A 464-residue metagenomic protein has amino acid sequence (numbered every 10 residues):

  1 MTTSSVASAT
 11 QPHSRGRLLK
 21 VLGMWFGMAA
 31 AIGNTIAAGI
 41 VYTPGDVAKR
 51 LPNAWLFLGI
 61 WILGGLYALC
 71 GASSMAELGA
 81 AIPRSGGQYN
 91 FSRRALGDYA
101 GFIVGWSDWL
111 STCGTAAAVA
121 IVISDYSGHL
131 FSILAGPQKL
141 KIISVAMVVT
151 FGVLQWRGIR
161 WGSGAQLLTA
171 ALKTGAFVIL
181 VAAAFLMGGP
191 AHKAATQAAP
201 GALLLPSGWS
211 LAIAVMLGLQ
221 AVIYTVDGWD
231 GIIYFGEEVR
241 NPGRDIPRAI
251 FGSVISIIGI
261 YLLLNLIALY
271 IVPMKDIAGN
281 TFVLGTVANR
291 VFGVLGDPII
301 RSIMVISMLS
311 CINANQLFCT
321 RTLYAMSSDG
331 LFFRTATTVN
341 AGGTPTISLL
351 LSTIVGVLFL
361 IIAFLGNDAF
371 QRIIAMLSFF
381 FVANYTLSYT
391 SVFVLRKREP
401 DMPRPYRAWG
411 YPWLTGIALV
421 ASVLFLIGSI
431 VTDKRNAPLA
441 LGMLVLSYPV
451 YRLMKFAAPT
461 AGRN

Functional and structural regions predicted by a protein language model:
M1-G45, K49-W55, A68-S73, S85 (+4 more regions): Membrane-interface "cap" regions at the ends of multi-pass membrane proteins
T2-Q11, Y89-R93, A120-I143, A176-I179 (+4 more regions): Helix-loop-helix connectors at the membrane interface of multi-pass transporters/channels
A9, H13-L19, A54, L58 (+4 more regions): Helix-loop-helix junctions that connect adjacent transmembrane segments in multi-pass membrane transporters
D46-K49, G59, L69-V148, G152-W156 (+3 more regions): Hydrophobic transmembrane alpha-helices that form the core helical bundles of multi-pass secondary transporters
A48-P52, L56, D125, H129-L140 (+6 more regions): Transmembrane helix-loop boundary segments of multi-pass membrane transporters
N90-F91, G97, G128-I133, A249-N315 (+1 more regions): TM-loop-TM module centered on a large, flexible mid-protein loop between adjacent transmembrane helices in multi-pass
Q138-A195, I250-S253, I374-L387, L414 (+1 more regions): Membrane-interface loop-to-helix entry segments
T335-T346, V382-K434, A458: C-terminal membrane-solvent junction of multi-pass transporters and transport-like membrane proteins
